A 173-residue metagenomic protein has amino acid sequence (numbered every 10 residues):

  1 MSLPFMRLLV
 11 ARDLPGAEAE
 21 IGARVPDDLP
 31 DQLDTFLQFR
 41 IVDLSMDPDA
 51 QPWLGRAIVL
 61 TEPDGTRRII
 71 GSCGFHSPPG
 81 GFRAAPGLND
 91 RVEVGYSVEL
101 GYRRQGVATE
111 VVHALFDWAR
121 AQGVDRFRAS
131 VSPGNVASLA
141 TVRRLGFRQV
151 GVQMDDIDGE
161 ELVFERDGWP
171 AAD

Functional and structural regions predicted by a protein language model:
M1-E93, L100, W118, Q122 (+1 more regions): GNAT-family acyltransferases
R91, G95, R128-S130: Short, surface-exposed beta-strand segments enriched in small/polar/acidic residues
Y96, R104-D117, A121, A140-R144: Conserved acetyl-CoA-binding loop-helix of GNAT-fold acetyltransferases
E99, R103, G134: Glycine-/small-residue-rich active-site loops that bind phosphorylated ligands and cofactors
A121-V131: Conserved GNAT acetyl-CoA-binding A-motif
A129-L139, I157: Conserved beta-strand-loop-alpha-helix junction that forms the acyl-donor binding cleft
